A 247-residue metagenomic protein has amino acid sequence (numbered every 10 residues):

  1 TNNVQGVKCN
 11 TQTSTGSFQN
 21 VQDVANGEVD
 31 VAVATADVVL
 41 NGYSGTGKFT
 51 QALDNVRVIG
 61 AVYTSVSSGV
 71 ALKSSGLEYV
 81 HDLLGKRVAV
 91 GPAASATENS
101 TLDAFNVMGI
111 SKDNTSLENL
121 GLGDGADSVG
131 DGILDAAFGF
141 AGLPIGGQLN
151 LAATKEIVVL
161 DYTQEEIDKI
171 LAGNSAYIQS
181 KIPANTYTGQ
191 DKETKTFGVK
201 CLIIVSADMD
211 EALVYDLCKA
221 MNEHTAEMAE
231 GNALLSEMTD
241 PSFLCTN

Functional and structural regions predicted by a protein language model:
T1-N10, T64-D131, A226: Bilobed "Venus flytrap"/periplasmic-binding protein-like clamshell domains and structurally analogous long
T1-N41: N-terminal (or domain-start) structured segment
V4-G6, G16-Q19, N26, L53-D54 (+4 more regions): Extracytoplasmic
Q19, D23, E28, V38 (+13 more regions): Extracytoplasmic/secreted proteins, especially bacterial periplasmic and envelope-associated proteins
N26-T64, G142-I145: Acidic, polar ligand-binding/catalytic clefts
A36-V38, T46-G47, S75, K112-I204 (+1 more regions): Pocket-lining segment of extracytoplasmic ligand-binding domains
A61, V80-D82, E193-G198: Short, flexible turn/loop "capping" segments at secondary-structure junctions
T194-N247: Segments of small-molecule ligand-sensing domains
